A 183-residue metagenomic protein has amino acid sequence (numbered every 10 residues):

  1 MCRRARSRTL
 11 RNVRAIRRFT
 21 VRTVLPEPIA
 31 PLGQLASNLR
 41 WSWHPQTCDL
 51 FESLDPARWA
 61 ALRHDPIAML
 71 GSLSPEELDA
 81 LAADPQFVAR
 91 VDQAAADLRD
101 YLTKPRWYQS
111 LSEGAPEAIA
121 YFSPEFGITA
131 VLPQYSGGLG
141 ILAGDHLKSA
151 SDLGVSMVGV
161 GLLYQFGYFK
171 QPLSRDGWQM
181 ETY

Functional and structural regions predicted by a protein language model:
C2-Y183: Catalytic cores of carbohydrate-active enzymes across secretory and cytosolic contexts
